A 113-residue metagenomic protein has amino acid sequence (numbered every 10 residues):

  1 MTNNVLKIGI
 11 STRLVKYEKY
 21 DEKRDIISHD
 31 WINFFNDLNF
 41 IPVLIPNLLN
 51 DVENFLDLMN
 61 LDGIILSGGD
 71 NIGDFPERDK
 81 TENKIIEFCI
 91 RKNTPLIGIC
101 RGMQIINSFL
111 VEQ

Functional and structural regions predicted by a protein language model:
M1-R101, N107-V111: N-terminal beta1-alpha1 cap of cysteine-dependent amidohydrolase-like domains
